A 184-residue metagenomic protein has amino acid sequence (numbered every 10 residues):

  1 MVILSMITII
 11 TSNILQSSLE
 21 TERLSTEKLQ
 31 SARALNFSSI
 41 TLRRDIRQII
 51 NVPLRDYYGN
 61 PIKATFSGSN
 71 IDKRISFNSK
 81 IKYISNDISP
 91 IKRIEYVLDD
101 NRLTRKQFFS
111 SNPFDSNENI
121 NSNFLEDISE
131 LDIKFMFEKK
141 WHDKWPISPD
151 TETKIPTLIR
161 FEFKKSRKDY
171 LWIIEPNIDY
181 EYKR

Functional and structural regions predicted by a protein language model:
M1-L15: N-terminal single-pass transmembrane signal-anchor helix
N13-F114: Extracytoplasmic beta-strand-rich oligomerization domains located immediately C-terminal to a leader/signal peptide
I75, S122, I159: A broad, low-specificity signal marking well-ordered, structured residues that form hydrophobic/aromatic
I88, P113-S122, W172-I173, Y182-R184: A short, polar/proline- and glycine-enriched secondary-structure boundary/capping micro-motif
S89-I91, N119, P156-L158: Short beta-strand-initiation
K92, D99, F124, S129 (+1 more regions): Residues that flank catalytic or metal-binding motifs in active/ligand-binding sites
Q107-F108, P113-I133: Long, charged/polar, surface-exposed segments that mediate recognition or autoinhibition
D127-R184: Short linear sequence signals and composition-biased patches located at protein termini or domain-edge surfaces
